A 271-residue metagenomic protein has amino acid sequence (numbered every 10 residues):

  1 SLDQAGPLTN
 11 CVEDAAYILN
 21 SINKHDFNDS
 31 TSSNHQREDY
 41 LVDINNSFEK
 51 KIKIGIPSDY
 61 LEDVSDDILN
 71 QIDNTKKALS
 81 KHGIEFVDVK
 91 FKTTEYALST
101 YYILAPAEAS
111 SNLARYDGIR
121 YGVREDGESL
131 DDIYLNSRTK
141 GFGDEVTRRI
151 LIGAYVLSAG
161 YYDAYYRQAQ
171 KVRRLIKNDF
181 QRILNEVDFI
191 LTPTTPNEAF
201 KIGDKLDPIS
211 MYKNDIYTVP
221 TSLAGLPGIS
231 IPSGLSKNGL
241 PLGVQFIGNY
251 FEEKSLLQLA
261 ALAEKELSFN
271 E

Functional and structural regions predicted by a protein language model:
S1-S65, D73-H82, L151, Y155-N178 (+1 more regions): Structural helix-boundary/capping segments
S33, K90-T93: Beta-strand->loop->alpha-helix junctions that form or flank phosphate-binding loops in nucleotide-handling enzymes
E49, Y60, T94, D117-L223: Serine-dependent amide/ester hydrolase catalytic core
I68-N70, L98-A107, K201-P208: Short glycine/threonine-rich loop-to-helix capping motif typified by GTGT followed within a few residues by an Asp-Pro
L69-D73, P106, K177, N214: Generic non-transmembrane alpha-helix signal with a bias for helix starts/N-cap capping motifs
E85-K90, I229: General small-molecule cofactor/ligand-binding pocket signal
S99-E108, R149-L157: Short, hydrophobic/amphipathic alpha-helical patches that form generic packing surfaces within helical domains
